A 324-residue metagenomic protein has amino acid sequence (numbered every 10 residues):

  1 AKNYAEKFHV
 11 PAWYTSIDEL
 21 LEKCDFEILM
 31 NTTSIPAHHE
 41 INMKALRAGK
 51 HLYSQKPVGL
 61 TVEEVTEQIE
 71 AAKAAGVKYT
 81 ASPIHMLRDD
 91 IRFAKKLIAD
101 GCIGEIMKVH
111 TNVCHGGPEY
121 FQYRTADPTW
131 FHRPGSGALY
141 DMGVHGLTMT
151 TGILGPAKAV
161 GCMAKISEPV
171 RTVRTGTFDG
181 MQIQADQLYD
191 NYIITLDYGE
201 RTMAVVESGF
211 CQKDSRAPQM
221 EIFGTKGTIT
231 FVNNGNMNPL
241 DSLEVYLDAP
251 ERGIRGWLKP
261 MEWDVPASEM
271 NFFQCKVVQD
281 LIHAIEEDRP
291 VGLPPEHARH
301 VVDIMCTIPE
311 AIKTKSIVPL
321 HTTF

Functional and structural regions predicted by a protein language model:
A1, I41, Q68, A94 (+2 more regions): Aromatic/hydrophobic pocket-lining residues that form π-stacking "cages" and hydrophobic walls in ligand
N3, F8-A71: Beta-loop-alpha module in the N-terminal Rossmann-like domain of NAD(P)-dependent dehydrogenases, especially those
Y14, S54, Y79-A81, H110 (+2 more regions): Hydrophobic residues in well-ordered beta-strands that form the structural core
I28-M30, T66, V245-L247, D280-F324: C-terminal helix-rich "cap/oligomerization" subdomain common to oxidoreductases
E67-I84, I103-K108: Rossmann-fold dehydrogenase core element
H85-A185, K315: Predominantly a Rossmann-like dinucleotide-binding segment in NAD(P)-dependent oxidoreductases
T148-L240, C275-R289, F324: Contiguous beta-strand/loop segments that form the cofactor/metal-binding neighborhood of enzyme cores
